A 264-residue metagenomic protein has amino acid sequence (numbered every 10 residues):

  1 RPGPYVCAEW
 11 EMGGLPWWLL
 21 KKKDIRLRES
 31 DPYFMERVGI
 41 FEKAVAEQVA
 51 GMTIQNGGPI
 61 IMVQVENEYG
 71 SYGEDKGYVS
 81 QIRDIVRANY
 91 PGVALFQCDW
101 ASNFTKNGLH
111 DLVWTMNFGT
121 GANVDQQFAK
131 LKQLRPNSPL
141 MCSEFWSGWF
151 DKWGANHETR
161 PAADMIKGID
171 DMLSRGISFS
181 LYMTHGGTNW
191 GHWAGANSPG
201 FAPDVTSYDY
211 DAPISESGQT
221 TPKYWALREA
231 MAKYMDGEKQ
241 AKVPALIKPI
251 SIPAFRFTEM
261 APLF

Functional and structural regions predicted by a protein language model:
R1-G13, G187: Glycine-rich, aromatic-flanked loop segments that form ligand/cofactor-binding clefts across common enzyme folds
Y5-C7, L19, E216, R256: A generic alpha-helix propensity feature with a strong bias for hydrophobic helices
A8-R37, V45-L181: Substrate-binding/catalytic cleft of secreted carbohydrate-active enzymes, primarily glycoside hydrolases
M35-A50, N56-Q64, D75-K76, R83 (+3 more regions): Carbohydrate-binding surfaces of carbohydrate-active enzymes
